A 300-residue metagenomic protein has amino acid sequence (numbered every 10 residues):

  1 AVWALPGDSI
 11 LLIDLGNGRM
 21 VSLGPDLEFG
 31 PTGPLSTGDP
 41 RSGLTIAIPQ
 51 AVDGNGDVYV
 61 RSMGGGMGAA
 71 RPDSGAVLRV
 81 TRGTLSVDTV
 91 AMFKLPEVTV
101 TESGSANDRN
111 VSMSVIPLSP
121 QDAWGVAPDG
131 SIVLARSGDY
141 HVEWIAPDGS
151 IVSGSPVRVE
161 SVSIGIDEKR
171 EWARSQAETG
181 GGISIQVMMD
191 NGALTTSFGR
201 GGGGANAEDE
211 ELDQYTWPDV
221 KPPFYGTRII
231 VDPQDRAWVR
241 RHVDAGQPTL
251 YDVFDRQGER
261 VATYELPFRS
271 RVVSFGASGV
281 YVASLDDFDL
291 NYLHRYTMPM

Functional and structural regions predicted by a protein language model:
A1-M300: Eukaryotic scaffold repeat domains enriched in small/polar residues
